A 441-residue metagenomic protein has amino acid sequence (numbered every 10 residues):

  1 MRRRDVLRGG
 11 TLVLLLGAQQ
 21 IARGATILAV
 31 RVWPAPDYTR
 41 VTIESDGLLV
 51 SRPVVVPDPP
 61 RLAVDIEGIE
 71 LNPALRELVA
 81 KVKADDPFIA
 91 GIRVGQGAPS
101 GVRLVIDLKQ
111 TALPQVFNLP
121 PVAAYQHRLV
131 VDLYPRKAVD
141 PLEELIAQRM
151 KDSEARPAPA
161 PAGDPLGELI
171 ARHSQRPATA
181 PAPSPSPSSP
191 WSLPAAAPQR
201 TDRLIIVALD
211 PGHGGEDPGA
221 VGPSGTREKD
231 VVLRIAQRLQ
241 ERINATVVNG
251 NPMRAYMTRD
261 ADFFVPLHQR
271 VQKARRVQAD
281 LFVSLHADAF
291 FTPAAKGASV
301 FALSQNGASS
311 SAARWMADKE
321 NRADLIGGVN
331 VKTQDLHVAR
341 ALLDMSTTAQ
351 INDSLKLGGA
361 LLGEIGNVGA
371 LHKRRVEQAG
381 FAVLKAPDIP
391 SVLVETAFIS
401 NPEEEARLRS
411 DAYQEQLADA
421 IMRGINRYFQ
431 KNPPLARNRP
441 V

Functional and structural regions predicted by a protein language model:
R2-I206: Signal-peptide-cleaved, periplasmic/extracellular N-terminal interaction regions immediately downstream of the signal
S45-G47, I66-G68, L108-Q110, L133-P135 (+7 more regions): Flexible glycine-/small-residue-rich
S51, F291, R340-V441: Active-site-adjacent mobile loop/cap segments within catalytic or ligand-binding domains
R52-P53, P73-A74, E216-A220, P402: Short, solvent-exposed loop/turn elements at domain surfaces
V122, Q126-V130, E228-V232, S309 (+3 more regions): Short, charged, low-complexity patches
E168-L336, T347-G359, N438-V441: Catalytic-core regions of hydrolytic enzymes
